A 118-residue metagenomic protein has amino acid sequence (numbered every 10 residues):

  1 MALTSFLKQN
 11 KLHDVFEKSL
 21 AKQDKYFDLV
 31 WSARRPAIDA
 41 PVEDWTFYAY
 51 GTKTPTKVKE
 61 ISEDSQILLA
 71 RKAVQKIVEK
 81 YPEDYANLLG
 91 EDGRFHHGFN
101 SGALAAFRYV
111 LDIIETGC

Functional and structural regions predicted by a protein language model:
A2-R71: Short, charge/polar-rich alpha-helical segments
T4, Q9, Q66, Y85 (+2 more regions): Generic N-terminal initiation segments characterized by hydrophobic and/or small/turn-forming residues
A21-D28, E83, A105, Y109: Generic structural signal for well-ordered, non-membrane alpha-helices
P55-S101: Acidic, low-complexity, intrinsically disordered interaction modules
E91-C118: Amphipathic alpha-helical binding modules
